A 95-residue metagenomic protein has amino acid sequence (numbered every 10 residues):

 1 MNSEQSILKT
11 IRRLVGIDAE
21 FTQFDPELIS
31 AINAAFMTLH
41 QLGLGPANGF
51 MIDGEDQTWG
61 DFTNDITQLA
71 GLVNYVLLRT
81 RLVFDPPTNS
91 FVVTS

Functional and structural regions predicted by a protein language model:
M1-Q68: Conserved short "hinge" loops at termini or chain/domain junctions
G54-S95: Short loop/turn elements at secondary-structure junctions
